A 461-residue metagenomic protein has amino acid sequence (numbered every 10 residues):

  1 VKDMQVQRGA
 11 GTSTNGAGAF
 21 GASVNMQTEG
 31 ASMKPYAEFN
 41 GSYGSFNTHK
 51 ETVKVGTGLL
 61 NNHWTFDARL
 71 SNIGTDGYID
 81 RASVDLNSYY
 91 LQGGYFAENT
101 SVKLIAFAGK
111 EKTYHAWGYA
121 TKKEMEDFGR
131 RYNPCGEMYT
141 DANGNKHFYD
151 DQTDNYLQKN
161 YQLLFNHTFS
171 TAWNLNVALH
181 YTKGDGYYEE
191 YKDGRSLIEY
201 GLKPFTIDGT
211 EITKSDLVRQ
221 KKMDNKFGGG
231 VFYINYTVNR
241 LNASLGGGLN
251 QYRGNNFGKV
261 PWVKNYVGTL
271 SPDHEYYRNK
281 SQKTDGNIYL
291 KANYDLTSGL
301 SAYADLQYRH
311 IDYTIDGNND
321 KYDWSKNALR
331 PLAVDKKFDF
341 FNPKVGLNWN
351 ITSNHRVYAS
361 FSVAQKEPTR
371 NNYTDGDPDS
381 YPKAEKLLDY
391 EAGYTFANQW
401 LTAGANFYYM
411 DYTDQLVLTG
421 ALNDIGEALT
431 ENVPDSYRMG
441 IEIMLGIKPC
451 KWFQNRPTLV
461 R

Functional and structural regions predicted by a protein language model:
V1-E38: A beta-strand signature from Gram-negative outer-membrane beta-barrel systems, especially the internal plug domain
Y36, Y43-G74, I79-A116, L164-T171 (+2 more regions): Transmembrane beta-barrel wall of Gram-negative outer-membrane proteins
G41-N47, L59, N72-D76, A97-N99 (+10 more regions): Transmembrane beta-strands of outer-membrane beta-barrel pores
S42-K50, S71-F96, G136-N166, S215-G229 (+5 more regions): Outer-membrane beta-barrel proteins
H63-F66, N99-L104, A172-L175, R240-A243 (+4 more regions): Repeated loop/turn-to-beta-strand initiation elements of outer-membrane beta-barrel proteins
G94, S101-Q162, E189-D216: Acidic/polar loop-and-plug regions of large Gram-negative outer-membrane beta-barrel proteins
E98, G248-N250, Y276-Y412, K448: Structural signature of Gram-negative outer-membrane beta-barrels, strongest in the C-terminal barrel of TonB-dependent
S298, Y409-D411, E431-R461: Gram-negative outer-membrane beta-barrel transporters
